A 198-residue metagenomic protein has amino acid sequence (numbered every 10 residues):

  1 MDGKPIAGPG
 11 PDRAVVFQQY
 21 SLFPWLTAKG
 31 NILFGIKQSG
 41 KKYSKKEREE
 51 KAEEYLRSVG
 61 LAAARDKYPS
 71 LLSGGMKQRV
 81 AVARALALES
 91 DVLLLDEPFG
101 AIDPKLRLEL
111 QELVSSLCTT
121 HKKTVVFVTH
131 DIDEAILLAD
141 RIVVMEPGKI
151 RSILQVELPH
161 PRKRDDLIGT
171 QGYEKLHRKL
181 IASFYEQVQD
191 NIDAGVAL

Functional and structural regions predicted by a protein language model:
M1-P9: Conserved ABC transporter NBD signature motif
P9, K29, R65-Y68: Signature (C-motif/LSGGQ) region and adjacent switch/coupling loops of ABC-type ATPase nucleotide-binding domains
V16, V82: Hydrophobic anchor residue at the start of the ABC signature
K29-K37, E49, E53, Q155: Short helical segment in ABC ATPase nucleotide-binding domains corresponding to the A-loop/adjacent helical element
S44-A64, S116: Conserved ABC ATPase "signature" region
Y68-L72, M76: Conserved ABC ATPase signature
A87-D91: A short, proline-enriched helix->beta-strand linker immediately N-terminal to the Walker B motif in ABC-type P-loop
L93-D96: Catalytic Walker B motif of ABC-type/P-loop ATPase nucleotide-binding domains
